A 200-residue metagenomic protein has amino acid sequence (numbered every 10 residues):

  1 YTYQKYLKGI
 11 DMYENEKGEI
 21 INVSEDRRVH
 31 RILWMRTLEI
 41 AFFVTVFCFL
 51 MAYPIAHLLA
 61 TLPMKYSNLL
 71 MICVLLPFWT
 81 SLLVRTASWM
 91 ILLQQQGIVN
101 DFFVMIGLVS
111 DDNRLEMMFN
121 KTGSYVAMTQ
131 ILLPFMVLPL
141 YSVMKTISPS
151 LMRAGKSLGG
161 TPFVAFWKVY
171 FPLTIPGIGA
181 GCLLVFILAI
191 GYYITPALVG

Functional and structural regions predicted by a protein language model:
Y1-R31: Membrane-topology segments of multi-pass transport proteins
R27-L59, S124, P162, F171: Transmembrane alpha-helix signature in integral membrane proteins
W34, L76, L151-L158: Short hydrophobic faces within alpha-helices
F43-L75, M90-I91, K145-M152, F166: Transmembrane-helix boundary motif in ABC transporter permease subunits
Y53, L83-A87, N100, V126 (+3 more regions): Membrane-embedded alpha-helices of multi-pass transport/permease systems
R85-T129, V199-G200: Membrane-interfacial helix termini and adjacent extracytoplasmic/periplasmic loops of multi-pass transporters
Q130, F135-Y141, S148, P162-G191: Transmembrane alpha-helices
I187, Y193-G200: Glycine-rich helix-loop "coupling/hinge" segments at transmembrane-helix boundaries in multipass transporters
